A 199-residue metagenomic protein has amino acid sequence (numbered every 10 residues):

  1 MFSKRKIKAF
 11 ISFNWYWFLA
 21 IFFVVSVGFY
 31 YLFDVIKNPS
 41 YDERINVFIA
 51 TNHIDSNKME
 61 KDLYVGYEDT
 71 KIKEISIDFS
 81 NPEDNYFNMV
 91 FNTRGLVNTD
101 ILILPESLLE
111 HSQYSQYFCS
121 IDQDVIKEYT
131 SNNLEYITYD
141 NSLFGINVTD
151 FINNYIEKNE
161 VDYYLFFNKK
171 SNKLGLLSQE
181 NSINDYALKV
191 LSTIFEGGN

Functional and structural regions predicted by a protein language model:
F2-W17: Aromatic- and glycine-rich beta-strand/loop motifs that create alpha-glucan
R5-A9, V27, L63-G66: Long, low-complexity, intrinsically disordered N-terminal extensions of eukaryotic proteins, enriched
F13-D34: Hydrophobic membrane-insertion alpha-helices, especially the h-region of bacterial N-terminal signal peptides
D34-S40, Y155-I156: Short boundary motifs at domain starts and secondary-structure transition points
P39-L109: Early extracytoplasmic/lumenal segment of secretory-pathway proteins
Y86-G145: Extracytoplasmic "Venus flytrap"/periplasmic binding protein-like
S131-E196: Periplasmic solute-binding protein
N199: C-terminal effector-binding regulatory domain of bacterial HTH transcription factors
